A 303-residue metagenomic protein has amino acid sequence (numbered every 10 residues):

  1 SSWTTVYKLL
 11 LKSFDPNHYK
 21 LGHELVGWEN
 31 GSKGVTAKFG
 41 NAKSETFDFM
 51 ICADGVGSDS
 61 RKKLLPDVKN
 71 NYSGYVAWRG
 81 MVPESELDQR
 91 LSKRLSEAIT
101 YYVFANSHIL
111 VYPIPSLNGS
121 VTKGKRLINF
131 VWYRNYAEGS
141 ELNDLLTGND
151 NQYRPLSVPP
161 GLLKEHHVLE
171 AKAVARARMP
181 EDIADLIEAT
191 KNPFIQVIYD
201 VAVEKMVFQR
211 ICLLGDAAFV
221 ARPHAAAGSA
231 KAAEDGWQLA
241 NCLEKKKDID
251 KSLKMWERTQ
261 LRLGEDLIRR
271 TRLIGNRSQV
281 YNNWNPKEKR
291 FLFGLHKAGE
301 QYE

Functional and structural regions predicted by a protein language model:
S1-S85: Conserved N-terminal helical subregion
S2, N41-S44, L87-I187: Conserved FAD/dinucleotide-binding core of flavoprotein oxidoreductases
L21, K33, A105-I109, K191-F194: Short beta-strand or tight-loop elements that sit immediately N-terminal to catalytic metal-binding acidic residues
G34-V35, L64-D67, K93, L145-L146 (+1 more regions): Short, glycine/charged-enriched secondary-structure capping and boundary segments
I51-C52, W78, F130, H166-E170 (+1 more regions): Conserved mid-domain beta->alpha element of the FAD-binding
S58, A77, H108-L110, A218-F219: Histidine-centered metal-chelating micro-motifs
L263-E303: Alpha-helical, largely C-terminal catalytic domains that coordinate divalent metal ions via clustered Asp/Glu/His
